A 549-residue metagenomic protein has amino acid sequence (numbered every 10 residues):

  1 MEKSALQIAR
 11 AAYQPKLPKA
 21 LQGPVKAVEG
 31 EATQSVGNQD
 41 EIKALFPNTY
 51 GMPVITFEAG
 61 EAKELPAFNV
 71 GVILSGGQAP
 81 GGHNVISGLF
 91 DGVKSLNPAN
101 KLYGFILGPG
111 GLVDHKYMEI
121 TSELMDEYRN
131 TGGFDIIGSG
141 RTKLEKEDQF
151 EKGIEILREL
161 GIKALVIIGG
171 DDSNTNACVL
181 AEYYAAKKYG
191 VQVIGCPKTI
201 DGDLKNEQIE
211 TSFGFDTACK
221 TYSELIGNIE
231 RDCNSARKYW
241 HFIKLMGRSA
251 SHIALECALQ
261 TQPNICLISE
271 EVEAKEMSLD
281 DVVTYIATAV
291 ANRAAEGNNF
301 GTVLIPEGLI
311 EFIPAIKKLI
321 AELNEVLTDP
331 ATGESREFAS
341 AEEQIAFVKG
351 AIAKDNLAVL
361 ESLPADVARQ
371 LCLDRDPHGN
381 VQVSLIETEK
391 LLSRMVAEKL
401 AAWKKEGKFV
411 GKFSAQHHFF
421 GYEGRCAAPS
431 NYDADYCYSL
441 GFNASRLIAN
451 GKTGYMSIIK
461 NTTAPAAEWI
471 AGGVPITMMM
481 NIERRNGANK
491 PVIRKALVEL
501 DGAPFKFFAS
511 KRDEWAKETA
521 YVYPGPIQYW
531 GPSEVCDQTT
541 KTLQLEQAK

Functional and structural regions predicted by a protein language model:
M1-P18, K63-V113: N-terminal phosphate-binding or glycine-rich loops at protein starts, especially the Walker A/P-loop of NTPases
M1-P24, I316-I320, G333-K549: C-terminal non-catalytic interaction/assembly regions of soluble proteins
G30-K63, L112-K163, I200, T211-D216 (+2 more regions): Glycine-rich oxoanion-binding loops at beta->alpha junctions
L65-I73, Y128-G140, K198-E210, S235-K238 (+1 more regions): Gly-rich Lys/Arg/Thr-decorated short loops/hinges at beta-loop-alpha junctions or inter-strand turns that position
N69-A79, D135-G140, K163-G169, W240-L245 (+3 more regions): Short glycine-rich or small-residue beta-strand-to-loop segments that form or flank ligand, phosphate, metal/Fe-S
A79-L89, L112-V113, E145-F150, D171-V179 (+3 more regions): Short glycine/serine/threonine-rich phosphate/pyrophosphate-binding segments that cradle anionic phosphate groups
N100, I167-G169, T175-Q192, E207-K412: Accessory alpha-helical/coil subdomains and C-terminal extensions that flank or cap enzyme catalytic cores
